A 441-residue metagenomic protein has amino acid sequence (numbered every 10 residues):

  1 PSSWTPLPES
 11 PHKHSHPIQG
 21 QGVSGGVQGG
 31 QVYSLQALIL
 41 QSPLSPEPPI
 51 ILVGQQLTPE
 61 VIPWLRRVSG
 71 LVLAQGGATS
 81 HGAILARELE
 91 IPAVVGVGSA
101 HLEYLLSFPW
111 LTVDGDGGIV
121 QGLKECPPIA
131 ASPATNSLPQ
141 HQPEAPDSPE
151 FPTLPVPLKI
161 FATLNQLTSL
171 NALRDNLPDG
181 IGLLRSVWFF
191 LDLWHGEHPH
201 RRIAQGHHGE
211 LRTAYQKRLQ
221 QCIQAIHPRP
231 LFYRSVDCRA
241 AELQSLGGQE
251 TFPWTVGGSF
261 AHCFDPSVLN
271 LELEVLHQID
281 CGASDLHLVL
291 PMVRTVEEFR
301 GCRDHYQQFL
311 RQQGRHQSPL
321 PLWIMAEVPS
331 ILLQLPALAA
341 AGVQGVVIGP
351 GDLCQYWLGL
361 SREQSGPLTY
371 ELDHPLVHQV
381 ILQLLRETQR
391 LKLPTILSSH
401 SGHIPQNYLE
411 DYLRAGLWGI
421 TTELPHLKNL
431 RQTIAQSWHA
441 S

Functional and structural regions predicted by a protein language model:
S2-D179, L183-L184: Acidic, glycine-rich flexible loop/linker segments
H141-S441: Conserved alpha/beta-domain cores
